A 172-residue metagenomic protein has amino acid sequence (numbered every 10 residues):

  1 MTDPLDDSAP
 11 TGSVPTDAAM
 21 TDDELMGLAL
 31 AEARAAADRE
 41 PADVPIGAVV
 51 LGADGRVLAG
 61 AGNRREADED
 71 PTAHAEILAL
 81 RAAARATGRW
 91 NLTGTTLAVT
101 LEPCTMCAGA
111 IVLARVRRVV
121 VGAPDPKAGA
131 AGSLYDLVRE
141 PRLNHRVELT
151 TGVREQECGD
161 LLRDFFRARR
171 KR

Functional and structural regions predicted by a protein language model:
M1-R39, M106-R172: Zinc-dependent deaminase
P41-P45: Short, flexible loop/turn motifs enriched in small residues
I46-G55: Short beta-strand scaffold segments in enzyme catalytic cores
G62-N63: Residue-level structural signal for beta-strand termini and adjacent loop
A67-L78, A82: A short, polar/charged loop-to-alpha-helix boundary motif
A86: Conserved catalytic cysteine-centered active-site region of acyl-thioester-dependent Claisen-condensing enzymes
R89-L101: Immediate flanking context of iron-sulfur cluster ligation sites
